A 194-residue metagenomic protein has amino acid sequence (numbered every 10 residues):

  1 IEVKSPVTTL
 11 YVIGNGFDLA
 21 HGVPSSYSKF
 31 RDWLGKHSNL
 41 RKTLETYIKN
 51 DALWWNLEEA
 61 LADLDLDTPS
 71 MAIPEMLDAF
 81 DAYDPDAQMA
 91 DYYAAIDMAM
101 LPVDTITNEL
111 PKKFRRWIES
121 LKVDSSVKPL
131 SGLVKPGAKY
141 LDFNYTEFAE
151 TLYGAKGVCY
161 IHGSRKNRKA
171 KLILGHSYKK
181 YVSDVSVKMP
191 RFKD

Functional and structural regions predicted by a protein language model:
E2-D194: SIR2/sirtuin NAD+-dependent deacylase catalytic core
